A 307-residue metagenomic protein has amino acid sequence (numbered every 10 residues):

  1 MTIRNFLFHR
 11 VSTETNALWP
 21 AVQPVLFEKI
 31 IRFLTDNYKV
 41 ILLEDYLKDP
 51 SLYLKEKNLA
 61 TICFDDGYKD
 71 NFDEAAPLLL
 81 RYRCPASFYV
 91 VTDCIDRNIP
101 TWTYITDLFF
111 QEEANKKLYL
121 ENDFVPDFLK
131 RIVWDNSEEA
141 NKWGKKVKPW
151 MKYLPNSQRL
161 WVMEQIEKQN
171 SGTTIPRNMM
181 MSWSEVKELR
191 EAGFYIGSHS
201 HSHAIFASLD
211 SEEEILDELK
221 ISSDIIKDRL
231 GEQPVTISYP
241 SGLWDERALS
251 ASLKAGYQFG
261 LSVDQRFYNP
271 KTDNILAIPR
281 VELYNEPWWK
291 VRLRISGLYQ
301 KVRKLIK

Functional and structural regions predicted by a protein language model:
M1-C63, K69-F72, A86, T101-F110 (+1 more regions): C-terminal active-site subregion of NodB/CE4 polysaccharide deacetylases
F6, R10, L80-L243, I275-I278: Metal-dependent polysaccharide deacetylase catalytic core of the NodB/CE4 family, i.e., the active-site-bearing domain
C63-F64, G197: Generic enzyme active-site microenvironment
D65, L79: Hydrophobic/aromatic pocket-lining and membrane-interface residues
Y68-K69, S202: Short, glycine/acidic-enriched loop or turn micro-motifs at the edges of active sites
